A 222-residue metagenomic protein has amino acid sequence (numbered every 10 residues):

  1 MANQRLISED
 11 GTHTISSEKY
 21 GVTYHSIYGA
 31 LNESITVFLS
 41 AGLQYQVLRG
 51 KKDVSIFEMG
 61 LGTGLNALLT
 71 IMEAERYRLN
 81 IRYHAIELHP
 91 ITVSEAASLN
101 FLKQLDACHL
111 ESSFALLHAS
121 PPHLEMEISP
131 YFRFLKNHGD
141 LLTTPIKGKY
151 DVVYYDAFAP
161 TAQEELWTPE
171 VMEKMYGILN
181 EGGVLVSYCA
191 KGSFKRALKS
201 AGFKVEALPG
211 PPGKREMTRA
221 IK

Functional and structural regions predicted by a protein language model:
M1-V54, M72-H84, L88-L105: Rossmann-like AdoMet
V54, Y150-D151: Conserved acidic residues
G64-L68: Glycine-rich SAM-binding Motif I of class I
E95-K147: S-adenosyl-L-methionine
D151-E165: A short SAM/SAH-binding and catalytic strip from SAM-dependent methyltransferases
V152-Y154, E181-C189: Conserved beta-strand signature within the Rossmann-like core of class I S-adenosyl-L-methionine
L166-E181: A short glycine-rich, Lys/Arg-flanked "PGG" loop and its adjoining helix->strand segment in the class I
A201-K222: Core SAM-dependent methyltransferase catalytic element
